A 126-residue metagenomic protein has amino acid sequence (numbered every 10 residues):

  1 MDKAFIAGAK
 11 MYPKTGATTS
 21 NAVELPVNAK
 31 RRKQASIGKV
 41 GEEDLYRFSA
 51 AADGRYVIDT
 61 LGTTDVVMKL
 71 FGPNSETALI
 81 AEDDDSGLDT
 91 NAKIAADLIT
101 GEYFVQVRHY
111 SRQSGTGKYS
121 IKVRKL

Functional and structural regions predicted by a protein language model:
M1, S36-L126: Acidic, Ser/Thr/Pro-rich low-complexity intrinsically disordered segments
M1-A29: Predominantly extracellular/luminal regions of secreted and cell-surface proteins, especially disulfide-bonded
S20-A35, G115-S120: Membrane-topology and secretion signals of cell-surface/extracellular proteins
